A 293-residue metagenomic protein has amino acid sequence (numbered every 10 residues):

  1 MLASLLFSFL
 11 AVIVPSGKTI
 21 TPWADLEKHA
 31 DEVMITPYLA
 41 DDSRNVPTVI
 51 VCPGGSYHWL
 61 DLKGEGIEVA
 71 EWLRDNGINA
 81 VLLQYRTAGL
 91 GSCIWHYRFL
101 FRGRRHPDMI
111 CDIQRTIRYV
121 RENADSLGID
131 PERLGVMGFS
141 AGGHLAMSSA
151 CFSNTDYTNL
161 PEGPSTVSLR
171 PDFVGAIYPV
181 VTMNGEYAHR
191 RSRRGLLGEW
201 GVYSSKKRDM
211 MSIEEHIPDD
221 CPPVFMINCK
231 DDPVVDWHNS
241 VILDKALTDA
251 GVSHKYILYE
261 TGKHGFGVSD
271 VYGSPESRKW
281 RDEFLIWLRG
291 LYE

Functional and structural regions predicted by a protein language model:
F9-S43, P107: N-terminal cap/lid segment of alpha/beta-hydrolase-fold proteins
D25, G163, P179-H216, P222: Mobile cap/lid helix-loop segments that gate and shape the active-site cleft of serine hydrolases
V46-G54: Short beta-strand element of the alpha/beta-hydrolase
D61-E68, Q84-P131, Y272-S277: Catalytic nucleophile-loop/oxyanion-hole region of alpha/beta-hydrolase and closely related hydrolase-like folds
C93-H96, I227, W237, V241-E293: C-terminal catalytic histidine-bearing segment of alpha/beta-hydrolase fold enzymes
R115-H189, R208: Primarily recognizes the serine-hydrolase "nucleophile elbow" in alpha/beta-hydrolase and SGNH/GDSL folds
M183, D231-V235: Acidic catalytic loop of the alpha/beta-hydrolase fold
D220, M226-N228, D232: Short beta-strand/loop motif that positions the catalytic acidic residue of the alpha/beta-hydrolase fold
